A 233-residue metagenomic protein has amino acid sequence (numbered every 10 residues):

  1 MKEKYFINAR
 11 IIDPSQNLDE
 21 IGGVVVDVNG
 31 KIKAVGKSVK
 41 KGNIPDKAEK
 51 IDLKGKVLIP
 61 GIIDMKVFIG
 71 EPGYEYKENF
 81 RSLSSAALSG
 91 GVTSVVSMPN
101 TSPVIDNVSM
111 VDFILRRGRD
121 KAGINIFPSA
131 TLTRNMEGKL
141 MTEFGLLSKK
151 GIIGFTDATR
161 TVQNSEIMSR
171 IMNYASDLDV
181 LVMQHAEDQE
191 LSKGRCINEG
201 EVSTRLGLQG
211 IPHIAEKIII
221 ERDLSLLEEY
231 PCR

Functional and structural regions predicted by a protein language model:
M1-I44: N-terminal metal-binding scaffold of metallo-dependent hydrolase/deaminase domains
A9, V24, G30, G55 (+6 more regions): Divalent metal-coordination and catalytic microenvironments
K40-L58: Active-site metal-binding motif and surrounding structural segment of the metallo-beta-lactamase
K54-G118: Metal-associated gating/positioning segment near the N- to mid-region
I62-I63, S94, G123-S129, I153-G154 (+2 more regions): Structural preference for beta-strand elements that scaffold enzyme active sites
M65-E78, T101, F127-L140, Q209-H213: Active-site mouth loops of central-metabolism enzymes
V108-N125, S129, N173-Q184: Alpha-helix-loop-beta-strand connector modules within alpha/beta enzyme cores
K139-R233: Histidine/acidic residue-rich metal-binding segments in metalloenzymes
